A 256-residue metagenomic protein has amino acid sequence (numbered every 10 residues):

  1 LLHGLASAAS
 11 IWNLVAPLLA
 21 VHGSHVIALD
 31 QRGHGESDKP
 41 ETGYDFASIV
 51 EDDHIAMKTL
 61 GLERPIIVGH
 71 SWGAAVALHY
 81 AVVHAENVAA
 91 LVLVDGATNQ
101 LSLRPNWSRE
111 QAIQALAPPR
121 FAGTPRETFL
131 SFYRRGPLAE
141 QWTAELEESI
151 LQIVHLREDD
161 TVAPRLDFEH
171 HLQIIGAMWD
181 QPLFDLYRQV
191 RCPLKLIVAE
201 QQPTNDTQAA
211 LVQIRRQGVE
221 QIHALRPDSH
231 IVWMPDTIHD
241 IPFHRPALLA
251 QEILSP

Functional and structural regions predicted by a protein language model:
G4-S7, S71: Active-site glycine-rich loops that stabilize anionic/oxyanionic intermediates across multiple enzyme folds
A6-L14, V26: Serine-hydrolase catalytic-loop signature spanning alpha/beta hydrolases and amidase-signature enzymes
A16, V21, H25-I27, Q31-V68 (+3 more regions): Active-site loop/oxyanion-hole signature of alpha/beta-hydrolase fold enzymes
V82, A89-R126: Flexible "cap/lid" loop of the alpha/beta hydrolase fold
L103, F121-A177: Conserved alpha/beta-hydrolase catalytic His-Asp/Glu region
L156-L225, W233: Conserved serine/cysteine hydrolase catalytic core
I231-R245: Catalytic histidine-centered segment of alpha/beta-hydrolase-like enzymes
P242-S255: Post-His helix in hydrolase/transferase enzymes
